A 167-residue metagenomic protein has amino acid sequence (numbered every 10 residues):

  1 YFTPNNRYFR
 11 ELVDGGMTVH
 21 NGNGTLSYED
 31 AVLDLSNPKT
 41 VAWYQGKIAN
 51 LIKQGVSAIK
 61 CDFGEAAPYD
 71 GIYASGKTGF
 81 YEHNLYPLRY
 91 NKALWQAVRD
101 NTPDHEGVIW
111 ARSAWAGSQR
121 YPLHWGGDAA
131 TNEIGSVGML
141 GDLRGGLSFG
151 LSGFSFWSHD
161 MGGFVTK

Functional and structural regions predicted by a protein language model:
Y1-K167: Catalytic-domain carbohydrate-binding cleft regions of carbohydrate-active enzymes
